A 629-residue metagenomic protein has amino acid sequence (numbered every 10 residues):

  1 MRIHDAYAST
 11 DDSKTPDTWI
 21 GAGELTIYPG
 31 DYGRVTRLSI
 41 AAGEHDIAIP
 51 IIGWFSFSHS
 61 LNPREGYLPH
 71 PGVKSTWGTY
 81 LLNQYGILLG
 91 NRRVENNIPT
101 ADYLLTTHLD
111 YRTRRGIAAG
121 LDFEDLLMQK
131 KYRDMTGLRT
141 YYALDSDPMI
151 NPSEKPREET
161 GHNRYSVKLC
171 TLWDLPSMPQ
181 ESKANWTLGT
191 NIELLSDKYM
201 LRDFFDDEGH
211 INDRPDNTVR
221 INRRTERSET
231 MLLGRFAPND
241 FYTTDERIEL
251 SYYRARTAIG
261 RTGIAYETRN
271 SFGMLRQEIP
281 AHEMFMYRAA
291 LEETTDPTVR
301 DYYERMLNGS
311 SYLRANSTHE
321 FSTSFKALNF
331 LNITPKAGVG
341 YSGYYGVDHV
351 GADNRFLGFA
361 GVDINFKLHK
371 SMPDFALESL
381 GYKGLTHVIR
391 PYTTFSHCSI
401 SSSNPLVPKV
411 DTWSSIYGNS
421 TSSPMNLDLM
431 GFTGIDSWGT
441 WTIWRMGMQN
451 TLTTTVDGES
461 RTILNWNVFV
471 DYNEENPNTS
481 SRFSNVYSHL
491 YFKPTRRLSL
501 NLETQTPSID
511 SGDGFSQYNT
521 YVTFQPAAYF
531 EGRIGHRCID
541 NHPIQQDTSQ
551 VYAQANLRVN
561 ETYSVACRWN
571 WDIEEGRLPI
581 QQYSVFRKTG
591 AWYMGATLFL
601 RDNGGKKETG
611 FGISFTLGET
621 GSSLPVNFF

Functional and structural regions predicted by a protein language model:
M1-S9, S13-F629: Outer-membrane beta-barrel proteins and related beta-barrel translocases across Gram-negative bacteria
